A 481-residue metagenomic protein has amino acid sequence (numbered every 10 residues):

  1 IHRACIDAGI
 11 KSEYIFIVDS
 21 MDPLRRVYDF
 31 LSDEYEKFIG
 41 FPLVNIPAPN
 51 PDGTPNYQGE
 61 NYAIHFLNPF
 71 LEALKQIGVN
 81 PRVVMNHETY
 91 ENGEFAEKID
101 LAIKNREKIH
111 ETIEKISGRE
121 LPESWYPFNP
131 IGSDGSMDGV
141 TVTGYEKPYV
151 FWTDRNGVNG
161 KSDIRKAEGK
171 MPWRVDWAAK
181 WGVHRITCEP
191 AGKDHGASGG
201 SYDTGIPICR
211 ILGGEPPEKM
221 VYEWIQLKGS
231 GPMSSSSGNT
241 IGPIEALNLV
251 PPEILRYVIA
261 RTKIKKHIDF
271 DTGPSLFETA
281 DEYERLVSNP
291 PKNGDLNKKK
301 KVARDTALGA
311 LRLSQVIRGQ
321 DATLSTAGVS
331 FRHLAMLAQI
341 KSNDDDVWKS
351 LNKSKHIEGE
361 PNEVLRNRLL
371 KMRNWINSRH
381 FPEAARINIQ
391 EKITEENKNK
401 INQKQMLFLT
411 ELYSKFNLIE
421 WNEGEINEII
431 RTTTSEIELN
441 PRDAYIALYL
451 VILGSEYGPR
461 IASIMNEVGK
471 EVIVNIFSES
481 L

Functional and structural regions predicted by a protein language model:
I1-H110, G205-I206, L212: N-terminal Rossmann-like or analogous alpha/beta NTP/dinucleotide-binding catalytic cores that position adenine
C5-S12, L74-P81, R106-I113, W181 (+6 more regions): A generic secondary-structure signal for well-formed alpha-helical elements
E13-I15, H110, P127, D346-L481: Basic, alpha-helical terminal appendages of large translation-related enzymes
L24-V27, E114, V142-G144, V258 (+1 more regions): Short, solvent-exposed loop/turn and secondary-structure capping segments
Y28, D33-P51, T153-N156, D163-R165 (+2 more regions): Charged, glycine/proline-rich intrinsically disordered loops and linkers
K75, V79-P243: Active-site cores that bind ATP or allylic diphosphates and position pyrophosphate for catalysis
A102, P251, L448: Residue-level signal for inorganic ion chemistry
A197-Y202, L212, Y222-H380, L453-L481: Catalytic adenosine-cofactor/nucleotide-binding cores of aminoacyl-tRNA synthetases and other
